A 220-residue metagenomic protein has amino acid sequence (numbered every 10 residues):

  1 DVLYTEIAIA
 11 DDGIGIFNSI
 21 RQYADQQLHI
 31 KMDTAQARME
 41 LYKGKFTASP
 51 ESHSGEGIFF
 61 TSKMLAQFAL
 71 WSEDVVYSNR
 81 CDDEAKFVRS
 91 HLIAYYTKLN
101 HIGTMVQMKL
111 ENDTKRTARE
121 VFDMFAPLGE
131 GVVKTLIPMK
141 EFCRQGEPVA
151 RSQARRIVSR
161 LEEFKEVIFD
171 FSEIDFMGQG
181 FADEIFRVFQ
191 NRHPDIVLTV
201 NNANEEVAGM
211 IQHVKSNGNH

Functional and structural regions predicted by a protein language model:
D1-L3: Short beta-strand/loop element within the Bergerat-fold HATPase_c
D11: Acidic ATP/Mg2+-coordinating residue in the GHKL
G15-N18, T114-R116: Short, charged/polar, Gly/Pro-enriched secondary-structure boundary elements
I16-L92, K98: Flexible ATP-lid and adjacent glycine-rich G1/G2 motifs of the Bergerat
Y23-D33, Y96-R151: Interdomain "switch/hinge" adjacent to the Bergerat
S54-G57, V121, E173, A182-E184: Composition- and surface-driven signal marking solvent-exposed, interaction-prone regions in large proteins
E141-N219: Amphipathic alpha-helical interaction surfaces in cytosolic regulatory modules
